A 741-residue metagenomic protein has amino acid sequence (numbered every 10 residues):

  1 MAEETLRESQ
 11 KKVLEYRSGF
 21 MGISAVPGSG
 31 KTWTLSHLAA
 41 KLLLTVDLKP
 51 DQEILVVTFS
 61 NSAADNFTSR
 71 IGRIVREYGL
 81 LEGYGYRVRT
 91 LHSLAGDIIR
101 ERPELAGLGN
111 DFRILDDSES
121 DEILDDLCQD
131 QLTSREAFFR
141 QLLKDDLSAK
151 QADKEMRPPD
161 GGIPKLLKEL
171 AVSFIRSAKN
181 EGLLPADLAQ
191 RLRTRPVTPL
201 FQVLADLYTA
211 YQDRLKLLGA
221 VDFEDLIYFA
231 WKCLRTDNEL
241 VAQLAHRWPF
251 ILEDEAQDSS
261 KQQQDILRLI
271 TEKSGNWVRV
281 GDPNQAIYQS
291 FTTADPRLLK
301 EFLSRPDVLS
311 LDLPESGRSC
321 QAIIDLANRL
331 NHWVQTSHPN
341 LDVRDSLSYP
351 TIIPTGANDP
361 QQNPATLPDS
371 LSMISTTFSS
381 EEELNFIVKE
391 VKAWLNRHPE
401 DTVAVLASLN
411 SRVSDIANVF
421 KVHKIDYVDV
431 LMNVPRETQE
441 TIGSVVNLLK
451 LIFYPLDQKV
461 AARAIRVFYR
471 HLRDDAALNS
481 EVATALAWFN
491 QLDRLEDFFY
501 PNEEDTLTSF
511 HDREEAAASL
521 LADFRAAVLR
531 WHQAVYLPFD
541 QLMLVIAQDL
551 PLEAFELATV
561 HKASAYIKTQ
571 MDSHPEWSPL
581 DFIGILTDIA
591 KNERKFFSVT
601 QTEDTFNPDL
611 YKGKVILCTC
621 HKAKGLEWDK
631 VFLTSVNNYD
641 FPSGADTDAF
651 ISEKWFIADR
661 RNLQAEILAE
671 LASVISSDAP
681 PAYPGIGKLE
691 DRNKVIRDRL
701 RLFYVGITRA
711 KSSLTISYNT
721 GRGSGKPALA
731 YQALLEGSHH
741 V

Functional and structural regions predicted by a protein language model:
M1-I114, A242, E381, F386-V388 (+2 more regions): P-loop NTPase Walker
A2-T32, L55, R87, L115-S120 (+4 more regions): Conserved helicase NTPase motor core
Y16, L105-Q202, S310-S316, S337-H338 (+1 more regions): ATP-hydrolysis module of ASCE/P-loop NTPase motor domains, specifically the Walker B Asp-Glu catalytic pair
G22, P27-T32, D307-L309, S316-I425 (+2 more regions): Helicase P-loop NTPase motor core
K49-Q52, I74-G85, R102-D116, C128-L142 (+10 more regions): Short, polar/flexible loop-turn hinges at active-site or ligand-entry regions and domain interfaces
P50-A64, G85-V88, V280, L313-E315 (+6 more regions): Conserved RecA-like ASCE P-loop NTPase motor core of nucleic-acid helicases/translocases
I71, D97-I98, L367-S375, K421-D426 (+1 more regions): Conserved short internal alpha-helix adjacent to the catalytic or cofactor-binding core of large enzyme scaffolds
K450-R709, S713-N719: Conserved helicase C-terminal RecA-like lobe
